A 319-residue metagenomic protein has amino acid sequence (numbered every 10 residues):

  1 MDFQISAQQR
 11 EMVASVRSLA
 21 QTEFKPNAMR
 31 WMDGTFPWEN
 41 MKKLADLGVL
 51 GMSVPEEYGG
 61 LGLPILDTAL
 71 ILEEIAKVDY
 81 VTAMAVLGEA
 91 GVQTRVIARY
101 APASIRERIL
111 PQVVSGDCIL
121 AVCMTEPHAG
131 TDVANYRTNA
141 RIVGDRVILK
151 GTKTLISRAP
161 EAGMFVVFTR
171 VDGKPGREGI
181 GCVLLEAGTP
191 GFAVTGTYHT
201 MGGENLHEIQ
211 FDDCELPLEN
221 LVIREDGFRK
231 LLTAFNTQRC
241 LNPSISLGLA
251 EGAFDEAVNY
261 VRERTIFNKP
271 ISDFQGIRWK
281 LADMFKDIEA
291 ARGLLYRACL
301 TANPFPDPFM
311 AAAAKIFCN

Functional and structural regions predicted by a protein language model:
M1-D79, G88, Y100-I105, Q112-D117 (+5 more regions): Alpha-helical interface subdomain recognition
G48, L72-A76, T169, L185-T189 (+1 more regions): Short Ser/Thr-interspersed hydrophobic loop/turn segments at strand-loop and sheet-helix junctions that line or gate
T94-Y100, V122, A134: Flexible, glycine-rich active-site loops centered on histidine and acidic residues that chelate a metal or position
G116-M124: A short, Trp-centered hydrophobic/proline-enriched beta-strand micro-motif
H128-Y136: Active-site-adjacent elements of ketosynthase-type condensing enzymes
A129, T154-A159, T200-M201, Q238-L241: Glycine-rich phosphate/pyrophosphate-binding beta-alpha loops
N135-R137, G188-L221: Flexible, small-/acidic-enriched active-site or ligand-binding loops
R146-A193: A short core secondary-structure module
